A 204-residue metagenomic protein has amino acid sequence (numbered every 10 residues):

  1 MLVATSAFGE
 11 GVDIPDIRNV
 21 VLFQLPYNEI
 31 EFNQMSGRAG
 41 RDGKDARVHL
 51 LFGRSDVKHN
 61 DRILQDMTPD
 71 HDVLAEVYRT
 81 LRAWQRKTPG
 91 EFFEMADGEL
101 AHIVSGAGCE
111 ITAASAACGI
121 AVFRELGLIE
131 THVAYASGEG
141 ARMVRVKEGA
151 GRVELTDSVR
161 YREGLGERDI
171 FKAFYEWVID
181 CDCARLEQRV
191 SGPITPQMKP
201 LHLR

Functional and structural regions predicted by a protein language model:
M1-F8, V12-R204: C-terminal helicase lobe
